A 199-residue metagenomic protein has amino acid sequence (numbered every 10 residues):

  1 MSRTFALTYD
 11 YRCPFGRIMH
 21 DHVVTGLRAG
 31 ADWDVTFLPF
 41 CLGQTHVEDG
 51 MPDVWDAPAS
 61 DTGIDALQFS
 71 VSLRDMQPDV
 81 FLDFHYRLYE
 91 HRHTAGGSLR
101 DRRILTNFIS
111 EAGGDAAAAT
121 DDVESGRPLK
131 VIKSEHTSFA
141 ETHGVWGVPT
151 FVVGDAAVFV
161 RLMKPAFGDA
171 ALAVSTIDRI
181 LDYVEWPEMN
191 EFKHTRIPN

Functional and structural regions predicted by a protein language model:
M1-Y11: N-terminal entry module detector
R3, H20-R28, R102-N199: C-terminal cap of thioredoxin/glutaredoxin-like
T8, R17-R102, R179-Y183, P187 (+1 more regions): Structural alpha/beta surface segment adjacent to cysteine/selenocysteine redox centers across thiol/disulfide enzymes
R12, Q77, S125-P128: Short beta->alpha junction loops/turns
C13-G16, F151: The canonical Cys-X-X-Cys-His
P14, A57, V123: Short, surface-exposed alpha-helical recognition segments that flank or form part of ligand/macromolecule-binding
